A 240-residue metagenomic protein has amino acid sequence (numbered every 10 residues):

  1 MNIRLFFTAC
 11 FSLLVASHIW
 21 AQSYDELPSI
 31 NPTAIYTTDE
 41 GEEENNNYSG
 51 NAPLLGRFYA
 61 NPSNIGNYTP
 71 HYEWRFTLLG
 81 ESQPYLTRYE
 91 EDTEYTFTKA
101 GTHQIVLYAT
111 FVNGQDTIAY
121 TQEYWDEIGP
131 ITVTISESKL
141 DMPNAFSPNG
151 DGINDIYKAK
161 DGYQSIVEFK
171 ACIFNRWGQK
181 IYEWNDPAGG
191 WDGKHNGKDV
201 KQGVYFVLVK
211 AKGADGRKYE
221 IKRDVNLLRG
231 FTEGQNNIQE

Functional and structural regions predicted by a protein language model:
M1-E26: Bacterial Sec-dependent N-terminal signal peptides
I19-P53, D116, P130, S136-S138 (+1 more regions): Sec-dependent signal peptide cleavage junction
A52-P62, I131-E240: Short loop/turn motifs at secondary-structure boundaries
N64-E73, V167: Solvent-exposed loop segments of extracellular immunoglobulin-like
H71-Y95: Surface-exposed, flexible coil segments in extracellular/virion-facing regions
F76, T93-K99, H103, D199: Residue-level recognition of secondary-structure-to-loop junctions
H103-T110, G203-V209: Short, aromatic- and glycine-rich surface loops/edge beta-strands on solvent-exposed regions
T110-T121, K212-G216: Short, solvent-exposed loop/turn segments at the edges of extracellular beta-sandwich modules
